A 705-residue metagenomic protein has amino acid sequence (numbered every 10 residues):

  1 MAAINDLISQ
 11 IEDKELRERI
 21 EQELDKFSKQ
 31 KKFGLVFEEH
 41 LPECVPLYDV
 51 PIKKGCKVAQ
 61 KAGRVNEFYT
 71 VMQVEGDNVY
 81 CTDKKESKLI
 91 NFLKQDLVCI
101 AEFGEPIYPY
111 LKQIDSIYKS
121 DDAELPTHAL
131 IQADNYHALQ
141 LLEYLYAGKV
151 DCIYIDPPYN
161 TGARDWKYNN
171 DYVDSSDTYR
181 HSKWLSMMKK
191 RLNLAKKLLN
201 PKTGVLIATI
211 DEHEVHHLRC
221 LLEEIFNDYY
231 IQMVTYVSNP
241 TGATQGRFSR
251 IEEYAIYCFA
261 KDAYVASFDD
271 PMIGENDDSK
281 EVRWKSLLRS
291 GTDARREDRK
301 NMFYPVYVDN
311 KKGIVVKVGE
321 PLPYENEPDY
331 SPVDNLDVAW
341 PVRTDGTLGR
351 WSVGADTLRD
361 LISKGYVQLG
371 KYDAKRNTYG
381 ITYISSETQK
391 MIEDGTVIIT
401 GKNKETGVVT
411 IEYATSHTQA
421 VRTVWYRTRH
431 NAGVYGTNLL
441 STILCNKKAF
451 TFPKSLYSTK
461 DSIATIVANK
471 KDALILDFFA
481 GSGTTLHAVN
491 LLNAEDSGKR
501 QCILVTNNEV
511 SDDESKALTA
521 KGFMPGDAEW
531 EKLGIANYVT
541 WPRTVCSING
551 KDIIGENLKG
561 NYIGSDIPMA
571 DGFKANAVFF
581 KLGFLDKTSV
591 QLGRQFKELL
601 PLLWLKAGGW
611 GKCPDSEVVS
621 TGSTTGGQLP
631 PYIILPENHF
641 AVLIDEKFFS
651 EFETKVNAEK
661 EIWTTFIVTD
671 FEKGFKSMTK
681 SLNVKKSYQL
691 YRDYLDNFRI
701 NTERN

Functional and structural regions predicted by a protein language model:
M1-D122, T127-H128, E143-A147, D151 (+5 more regions): Accessory, often C-terminal, charged low-complexity segments
H137, Y159, E214, A480 (+1 more regions): Short, glycine/acidic-enriched loop or turn micro-motifs at the edges of active sites
G148-K167, L222, I475-V489, L599: Conserved proline-anchored active-site loop of SAM-dependent methyltransferases that bridges a beta-strand
T161-N170, Y426-S441: Active-site-adjacent bridging/hinge elements
A163-Y179, D513: Aromatic- and acidic-residue-enriched carbohydrate-binding clefts of CAZyme catalytic domains
L206-D211, L476-F479: Conserved RecA-like ASCE P-loop NTPase motor core of nucleic-acid helicases/translocases
N446-Y457: Conserved SAM-binding loop and adjacent beta-strand
